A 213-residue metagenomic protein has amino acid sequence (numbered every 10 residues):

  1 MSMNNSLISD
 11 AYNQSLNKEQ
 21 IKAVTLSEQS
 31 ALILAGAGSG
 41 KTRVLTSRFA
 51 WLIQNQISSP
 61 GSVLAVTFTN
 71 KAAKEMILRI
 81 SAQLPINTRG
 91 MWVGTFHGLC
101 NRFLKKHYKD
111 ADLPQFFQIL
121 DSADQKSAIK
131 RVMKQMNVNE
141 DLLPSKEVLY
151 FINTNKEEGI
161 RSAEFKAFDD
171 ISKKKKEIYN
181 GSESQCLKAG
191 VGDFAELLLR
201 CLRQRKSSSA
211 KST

Functional and structural regions predicted by a protein language model:
S2-A11, E28-A31, G36, A50-T213: A basic/glycine-biased coupling hinge at the interface between accessory DNA-binding modules
Q14-T25: Pre-Walker A adenine-sensing motif
K41-T42: Conserved lysine of the Walker
L45-T46: Post-Walker A alpha-helix
